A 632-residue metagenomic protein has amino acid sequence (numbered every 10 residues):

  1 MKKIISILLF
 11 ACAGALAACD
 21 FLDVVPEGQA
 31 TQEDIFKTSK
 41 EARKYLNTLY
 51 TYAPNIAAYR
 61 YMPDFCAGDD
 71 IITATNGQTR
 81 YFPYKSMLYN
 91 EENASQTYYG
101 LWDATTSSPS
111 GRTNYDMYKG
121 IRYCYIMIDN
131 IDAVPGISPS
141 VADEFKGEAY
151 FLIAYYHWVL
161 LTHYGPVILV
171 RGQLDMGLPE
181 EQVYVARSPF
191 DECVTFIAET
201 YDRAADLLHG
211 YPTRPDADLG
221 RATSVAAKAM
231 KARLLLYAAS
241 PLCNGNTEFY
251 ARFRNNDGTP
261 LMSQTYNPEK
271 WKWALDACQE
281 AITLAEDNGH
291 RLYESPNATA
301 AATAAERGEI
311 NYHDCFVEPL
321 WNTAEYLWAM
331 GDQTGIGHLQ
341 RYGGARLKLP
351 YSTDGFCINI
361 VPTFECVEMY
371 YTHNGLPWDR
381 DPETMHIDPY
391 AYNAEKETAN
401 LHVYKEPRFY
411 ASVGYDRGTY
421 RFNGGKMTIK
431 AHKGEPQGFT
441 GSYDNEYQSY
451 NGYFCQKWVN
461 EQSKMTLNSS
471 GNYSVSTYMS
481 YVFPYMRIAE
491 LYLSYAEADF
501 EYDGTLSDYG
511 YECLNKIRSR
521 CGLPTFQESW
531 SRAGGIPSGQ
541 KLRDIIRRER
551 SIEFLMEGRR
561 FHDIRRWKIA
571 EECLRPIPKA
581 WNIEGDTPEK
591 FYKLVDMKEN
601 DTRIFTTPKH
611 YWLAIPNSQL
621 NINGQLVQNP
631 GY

Functional and structural regions predicted by a protein language model:
M1-E27: Bacterial Sec-dependent N-terminal signal peptides
A18-C19, M117, F196-A198, M262-Q264 (+6 more regions): Long, intrinsically disordered, low-complexity segments
C19-I71, T384-H386, N400-L401, P616-Y632: Membrane-proximal, proline-rich intrinsically disordered regions
E33, R60-R80, V170-Q173, H209-A226 (+5 more regions): Short, surface-exposed recognition loops and adjoining beta-strand edges that mediate ligand/DNA contacts, enriched
R43-N47, T51-Y59, F82-Y164, E180-L219 (+9 more regions): Conserved, well-structured interaction surfaces
A154, K231-A232, S480-P524: Extended amphipathic alpha-helical segments enriched in small hydrophobics
L161-T162, I168, Y237-N246, E501-G504: Short coil/turn linking the two alpha-helices of tandem helical-hairpin repeats
A301-T440, T505: Glycine-rich, aromatic-lined ligand/substrate-binding cores of catalytic and carbohydrate-binding domains
